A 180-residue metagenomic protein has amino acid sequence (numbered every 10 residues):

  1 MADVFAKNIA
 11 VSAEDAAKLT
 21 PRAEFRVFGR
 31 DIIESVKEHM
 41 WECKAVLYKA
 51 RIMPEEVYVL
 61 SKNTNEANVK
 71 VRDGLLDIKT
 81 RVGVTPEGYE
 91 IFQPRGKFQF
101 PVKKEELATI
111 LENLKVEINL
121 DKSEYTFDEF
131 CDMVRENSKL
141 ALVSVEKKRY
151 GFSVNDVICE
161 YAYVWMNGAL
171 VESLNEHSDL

Functional and structural regions predicted by a protein language model:
A2-S153: N-terminal strand-loop-strand beta-hairpin
T20-R22, A169-S173: Short, solvent-exposed beta-strand edge segments and adjacent coil->beta transition regions
V46, N155-V157, S178-L180: Generic structural signal for short, solvent-exposed loop/turn connectors between secondary structure elements
K79-R81, A162, H177: Beta-strand residues in well-ordered beta-sheet regions across diverse protein folds
F98, V164-A169: A short, sequence-level motif marking secondary-structure junctions
K148, V157, L170-E172: A short pocket-lining beta-strand/turn micro-motif at the edge of beta-sheets
S153-M166: Extended serine/threonine-enriched, polar tracts that run as long, contiguous segments within proteins
M166-G168, N175-L180: Mixed-charge, glycine-accented linear interaction segment located at domain edges/termini
